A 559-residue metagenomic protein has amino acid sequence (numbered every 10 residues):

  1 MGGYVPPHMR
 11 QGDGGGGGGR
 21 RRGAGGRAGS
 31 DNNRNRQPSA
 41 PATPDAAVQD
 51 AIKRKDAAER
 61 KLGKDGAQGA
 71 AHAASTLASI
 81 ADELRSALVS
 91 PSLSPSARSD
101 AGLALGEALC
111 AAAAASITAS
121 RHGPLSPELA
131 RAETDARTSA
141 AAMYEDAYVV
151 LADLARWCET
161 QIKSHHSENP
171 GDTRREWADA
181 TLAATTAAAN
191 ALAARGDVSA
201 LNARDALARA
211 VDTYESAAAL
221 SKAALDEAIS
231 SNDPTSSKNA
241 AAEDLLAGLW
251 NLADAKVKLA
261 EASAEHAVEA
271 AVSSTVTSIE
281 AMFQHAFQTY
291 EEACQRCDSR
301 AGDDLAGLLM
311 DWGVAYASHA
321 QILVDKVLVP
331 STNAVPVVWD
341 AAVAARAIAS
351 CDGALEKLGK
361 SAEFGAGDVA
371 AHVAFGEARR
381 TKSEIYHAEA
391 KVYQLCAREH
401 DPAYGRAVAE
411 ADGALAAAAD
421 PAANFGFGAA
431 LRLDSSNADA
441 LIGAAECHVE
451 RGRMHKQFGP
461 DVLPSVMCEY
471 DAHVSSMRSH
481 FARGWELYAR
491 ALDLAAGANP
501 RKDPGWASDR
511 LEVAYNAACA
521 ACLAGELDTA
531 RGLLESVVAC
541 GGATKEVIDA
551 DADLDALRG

Functional and structural regions predicted by a protein language model:
M1-A40: Intrinsically disordered, low-complexity arginine-rich tails of RNA-binding/processing proteins
P44-K64, P95-P124, S164-S199, N239-A267 (+4 more regions): Amphipathic alpha-helical repeat scaffolds of TPR domains
L77, L84, R137, Y144 (+17 more regions): Hydrophobic/aromatic packing residues within the alpha-helices of TPR/SEL1-like helical repeat arrays
L84-G102, A119, Y148-T181, A203 (+6 more regions): Flexible helix-coil transition and linker loops at the boundaries of alpha-helical arrays
R121-D135, D233, A267-S278, K326-V343 (+3 more regions): Intrinsically disordered, low-complexity Ser/Thr- and acidic-rich flexible linkers and loops, especially at boundaries
E446-V449, R453, M467-G559: Alpha-helical protein-protein interaction modules
